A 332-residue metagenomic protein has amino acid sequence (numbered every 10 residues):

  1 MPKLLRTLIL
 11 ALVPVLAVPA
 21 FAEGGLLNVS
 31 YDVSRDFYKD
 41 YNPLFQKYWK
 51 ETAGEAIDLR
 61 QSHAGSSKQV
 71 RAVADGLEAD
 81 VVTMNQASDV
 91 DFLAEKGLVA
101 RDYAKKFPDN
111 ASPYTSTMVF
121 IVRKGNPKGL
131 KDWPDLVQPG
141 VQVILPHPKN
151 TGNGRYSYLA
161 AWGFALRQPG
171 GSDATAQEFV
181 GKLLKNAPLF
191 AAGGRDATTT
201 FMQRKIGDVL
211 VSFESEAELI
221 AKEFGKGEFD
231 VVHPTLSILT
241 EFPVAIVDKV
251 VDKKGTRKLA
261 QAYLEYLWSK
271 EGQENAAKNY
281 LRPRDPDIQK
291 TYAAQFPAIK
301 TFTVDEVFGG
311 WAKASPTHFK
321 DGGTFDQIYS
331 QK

Functional and structural regions predicted by a protein language model:
M1-I9: Bacterial N-terminal signal peptides that target proteins for export
L16-A22: Sec/Tat signal peptide C-region and signal peptidase I cleavage site
A22-K96, K106-F107, F213: Early extracytoplasmic/lumenal segment of secretory-pathway proteins
L93-P108, L219-H233: Ligand-binding "clamshell"
A94-R167: A conserved helix-loop-strand patch within extracytoplasmic ligand-binding domains of the periplasmic binding
S112-S116, Q177-L184, A191-A192, F224-R257 (+1 more regions): Periplasmic-binding protein-like
Q168-T235: Ligand-binding pocket segment of bilobal, Venus flytrap-like solute-binding proteins
V251-K332: Extracellular/periplasmic juxtamembrane helices and adjacent flexible linkers that interface with membrane partners
